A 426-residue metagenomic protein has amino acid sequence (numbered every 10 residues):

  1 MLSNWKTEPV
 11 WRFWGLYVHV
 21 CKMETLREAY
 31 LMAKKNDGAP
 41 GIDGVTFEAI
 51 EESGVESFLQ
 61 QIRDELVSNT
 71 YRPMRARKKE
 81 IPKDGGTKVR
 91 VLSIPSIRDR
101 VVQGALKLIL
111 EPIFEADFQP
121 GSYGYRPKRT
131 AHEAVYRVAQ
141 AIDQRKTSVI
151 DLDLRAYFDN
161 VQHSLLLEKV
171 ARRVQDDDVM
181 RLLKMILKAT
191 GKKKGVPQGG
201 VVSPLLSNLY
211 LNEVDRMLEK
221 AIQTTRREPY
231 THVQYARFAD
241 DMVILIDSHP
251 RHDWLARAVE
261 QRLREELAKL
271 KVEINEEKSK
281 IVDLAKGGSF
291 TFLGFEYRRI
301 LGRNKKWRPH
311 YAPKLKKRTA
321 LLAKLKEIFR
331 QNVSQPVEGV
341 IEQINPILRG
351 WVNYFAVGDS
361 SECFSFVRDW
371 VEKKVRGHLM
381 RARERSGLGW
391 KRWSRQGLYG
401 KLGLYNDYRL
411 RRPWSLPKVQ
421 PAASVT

Functional and structural regions predicted by a protein language model:
M1-E24: Charged, compositionally biased N-terminal leader segments and the immediate start of the first structured element
C21-L26, P73-R77, D84-G85, L187 (+2 more regions): Core structural elements
K34, G38-T46: Short, charged alpha-helical motifs in flexible N/C-terminal segments and linkers
F58-Q61, E65-E80, D117-L284, S289: Conserved polymerase palm-domain catalytic core
V91, S122, K194-Q198, K326-V340 (+2 more regions): Short, solvent-exposed helix-loop connector elements
K188, L270-P336, I347-R349: A conserved non-catalytic segment of reverse transcriptases and RNA-directed RNA polymerases corresponding to the late
G358-R381: Short secondary-structure subsegments characteristic of cysteine-rich extracellular domains
E372, L379-T426: Extended C-terminal regions of large enzymes
